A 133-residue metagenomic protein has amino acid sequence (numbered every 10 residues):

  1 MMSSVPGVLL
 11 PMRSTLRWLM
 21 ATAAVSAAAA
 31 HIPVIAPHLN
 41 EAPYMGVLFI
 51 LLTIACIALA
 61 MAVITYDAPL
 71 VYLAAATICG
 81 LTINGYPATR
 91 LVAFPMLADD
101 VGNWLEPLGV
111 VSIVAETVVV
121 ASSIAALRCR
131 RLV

Functional and structural regions predicted by a protein language model:
M2-V133: Membrane-interface extramembranous regions
